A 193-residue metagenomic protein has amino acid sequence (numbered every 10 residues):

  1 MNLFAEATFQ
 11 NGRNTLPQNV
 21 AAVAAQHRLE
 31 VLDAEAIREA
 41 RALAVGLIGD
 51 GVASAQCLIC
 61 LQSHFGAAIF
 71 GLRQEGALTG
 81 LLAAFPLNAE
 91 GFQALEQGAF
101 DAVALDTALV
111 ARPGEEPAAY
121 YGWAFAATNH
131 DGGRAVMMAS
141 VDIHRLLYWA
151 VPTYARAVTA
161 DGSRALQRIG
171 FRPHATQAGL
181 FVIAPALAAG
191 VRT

Functional and structural regions predicted by a protein language model:
N2-A24, D142-A157, R164: Non-catalytic interaction/Regulatory regions outside core domains
A5-F65, I69-L78: Short amphipathic alpha-helix that is part of the acyltransferase structural core
A68-R73, L81-A83, F100-L105: Long amphipathic alpha-helical scaffold regions
G76-L81, Y120: Glycine-rich phosphate/pyrophosphate-binding loop shared by adenosine-nucleotide-utilizing enzymes
L81-E96: Short, solvent-exposed beta-strand-terminating loops
L82-P86, W149-T193: Active-site/acyl-donor-binding loops of N-acyltransferases
L95-G170: Acyl-donor binding region in acyl/amide transferases
